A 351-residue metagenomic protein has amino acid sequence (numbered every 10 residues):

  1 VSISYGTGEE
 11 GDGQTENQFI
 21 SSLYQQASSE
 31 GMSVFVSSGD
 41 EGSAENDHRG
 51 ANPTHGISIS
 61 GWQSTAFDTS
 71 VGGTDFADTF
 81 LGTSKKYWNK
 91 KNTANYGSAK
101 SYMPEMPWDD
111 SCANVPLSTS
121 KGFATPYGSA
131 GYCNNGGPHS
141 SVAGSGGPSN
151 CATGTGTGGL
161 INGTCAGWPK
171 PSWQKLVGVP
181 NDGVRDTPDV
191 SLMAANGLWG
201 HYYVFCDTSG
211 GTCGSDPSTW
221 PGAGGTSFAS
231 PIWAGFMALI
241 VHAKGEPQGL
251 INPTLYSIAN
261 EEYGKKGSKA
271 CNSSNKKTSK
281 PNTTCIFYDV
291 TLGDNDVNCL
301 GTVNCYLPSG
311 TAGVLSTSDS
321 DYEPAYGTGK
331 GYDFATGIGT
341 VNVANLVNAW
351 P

Functional and structural regions predicted by a protein language model:
V1-P351: Extracellular protease catalytic domains of secreted zymogens
